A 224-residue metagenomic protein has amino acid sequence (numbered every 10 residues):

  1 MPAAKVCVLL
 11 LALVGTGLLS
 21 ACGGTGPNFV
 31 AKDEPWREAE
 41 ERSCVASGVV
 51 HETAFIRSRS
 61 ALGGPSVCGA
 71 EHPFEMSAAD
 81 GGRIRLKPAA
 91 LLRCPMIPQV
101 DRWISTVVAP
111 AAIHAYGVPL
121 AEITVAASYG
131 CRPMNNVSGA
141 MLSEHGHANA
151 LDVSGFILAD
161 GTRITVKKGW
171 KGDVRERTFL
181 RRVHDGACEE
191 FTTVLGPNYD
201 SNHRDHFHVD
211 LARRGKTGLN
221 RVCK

Functional and structural regions predicted by a protein language model:
M1-C22: Sec-dependent bacterial lipoprotein signal peptides
T16-E40: Bacterial Sec signal peptide processing site at the extreme N-terminus
G23, E40-V45, V67-G69, R93-P95 (+3 more regions): Sequence contexts marking disulfide-bonded cysteines in secreted/extracellular proteins
T25-V30, L142, N149-L151, G155-K224: Catalytic cores and adjacent binding grooves of peptidoglycan-active enzymes
A31-E38, L91-W103, V174-T178: Soluble non-cytosolic domains of exported or imported proteins
S43-I123: Active-site acidic/histidine clusters and adjacent loop/turn architecture that either coordinate catalytic ions
R57-C68, A121-P133, S201-F207, A212-R213: Acidic helix-start/capping segments at beta-turn-to-alpha-helix junctions
H114-A148: Active-site-adjacent substructure of cysteine-protease-like catalytic cores
